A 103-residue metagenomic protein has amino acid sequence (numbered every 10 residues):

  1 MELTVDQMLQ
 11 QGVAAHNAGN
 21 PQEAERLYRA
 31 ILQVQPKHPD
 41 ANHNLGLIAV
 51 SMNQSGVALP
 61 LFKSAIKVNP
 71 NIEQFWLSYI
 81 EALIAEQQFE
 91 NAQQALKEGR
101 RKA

Functional and structural regions predicted by a protein language model:
E2-D6, Q11-A30, S51-S64, A85-R101: Structural signature of tandem alpha-helical TPR/SEL1-like repeats, specifically the intra-repeat loop/turn
V34, V68, R101-K102: Structural marker of alpha-solenoid helical repeat scaffolds
L45, V57, N71-I72: A broad helix-preferring feature
A65-K67, L77, I84: Short, charge-rich binding segments
